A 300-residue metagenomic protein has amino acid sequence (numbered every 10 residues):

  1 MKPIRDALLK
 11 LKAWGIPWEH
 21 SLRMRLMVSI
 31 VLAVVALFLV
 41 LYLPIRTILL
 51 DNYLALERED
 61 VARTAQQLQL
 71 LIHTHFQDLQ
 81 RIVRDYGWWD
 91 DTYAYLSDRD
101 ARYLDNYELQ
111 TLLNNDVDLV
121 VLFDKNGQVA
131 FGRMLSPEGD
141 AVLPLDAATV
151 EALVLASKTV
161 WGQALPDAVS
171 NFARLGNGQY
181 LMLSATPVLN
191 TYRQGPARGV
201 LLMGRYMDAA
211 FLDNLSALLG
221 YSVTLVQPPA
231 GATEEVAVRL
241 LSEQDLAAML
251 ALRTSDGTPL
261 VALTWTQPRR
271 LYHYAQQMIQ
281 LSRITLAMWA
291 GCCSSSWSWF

Functional and structural regions predicted by a protein language model:
K2-I4, K12-W14, W18-D51, R283-W299: Extreme N-terminal signal-anchor transmembrane helix of membrane signaling/transducer proteins, especially in bacteria
L8, E59-T64, H75-L153: Extracytoplasmic/periplasmic sensory segments of membrane signal-transduction proteins
M24-I30, V34-D98, D118, Y221 (+1 more regions): Juxtamembrane extracytoplasmic/periplasmic/luminal helical "stalk" adjacent to the first N-terminal
S97-Y107, L113-D116, R133-R174, R205-R253: Extracytoplasmic/periplasmic sensor domains and loops in membrane signaling proteins
K125-N126, G176, S255-D256: Short, ordered coil/turn segments that flank beta-strands lining enzyme active or ligand-binding pockets
M182-V188, G195-M207, A248-M278: Short, hydrophobic beta-strand elements of compact beta-sandwich sensory domains
D213-S216, T266-W289: Membrane-interface helix-start motif
